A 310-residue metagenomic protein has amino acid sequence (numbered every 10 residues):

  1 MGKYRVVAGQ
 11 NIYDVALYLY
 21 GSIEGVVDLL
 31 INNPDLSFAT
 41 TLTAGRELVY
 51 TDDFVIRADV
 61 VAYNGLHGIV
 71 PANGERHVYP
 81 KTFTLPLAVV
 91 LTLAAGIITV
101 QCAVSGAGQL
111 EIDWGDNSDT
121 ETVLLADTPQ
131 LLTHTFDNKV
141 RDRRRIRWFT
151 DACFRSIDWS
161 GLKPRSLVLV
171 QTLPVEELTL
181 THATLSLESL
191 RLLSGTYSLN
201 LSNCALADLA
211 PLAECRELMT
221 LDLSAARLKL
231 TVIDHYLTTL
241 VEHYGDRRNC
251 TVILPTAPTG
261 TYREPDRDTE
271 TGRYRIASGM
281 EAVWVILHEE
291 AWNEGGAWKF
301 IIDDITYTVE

Functional and structural regions predicted by a protein language model:
M1-E111, S118-S224, T231-H235, D246-T251 (+4 more regions): Cell-surface/extracellular proteins and modules involved in cell-wall/glycan interaction or trafficking/anchoring
S224-A226, I253-T259: Short, loop-centered acidic/histidine patches that primarily coordinate divalent metals
E242-H243: C-terminal low-complexity, glycine/proline- and small-hydrophobic-enriched intrinsically disordered tails that act as
T256-S278: Short, flexible/disordered intra-domain loops and linkers
